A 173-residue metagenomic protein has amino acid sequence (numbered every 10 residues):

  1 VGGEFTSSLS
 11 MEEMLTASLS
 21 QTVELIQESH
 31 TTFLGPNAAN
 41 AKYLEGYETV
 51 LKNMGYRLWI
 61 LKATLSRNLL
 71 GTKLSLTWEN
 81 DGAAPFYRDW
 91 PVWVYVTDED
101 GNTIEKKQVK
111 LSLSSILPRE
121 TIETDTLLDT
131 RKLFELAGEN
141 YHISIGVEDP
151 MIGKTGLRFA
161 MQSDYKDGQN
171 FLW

Functional and structural regions predicted by a protein language model:
V1-K62: Substrate-binding cleft of secreted/luminal carbohydrate-active enzymes
E48-W173: Extracellular/luminal regions of secreted and cell-surface proteins that mediate adhesion/ECM remodeling
